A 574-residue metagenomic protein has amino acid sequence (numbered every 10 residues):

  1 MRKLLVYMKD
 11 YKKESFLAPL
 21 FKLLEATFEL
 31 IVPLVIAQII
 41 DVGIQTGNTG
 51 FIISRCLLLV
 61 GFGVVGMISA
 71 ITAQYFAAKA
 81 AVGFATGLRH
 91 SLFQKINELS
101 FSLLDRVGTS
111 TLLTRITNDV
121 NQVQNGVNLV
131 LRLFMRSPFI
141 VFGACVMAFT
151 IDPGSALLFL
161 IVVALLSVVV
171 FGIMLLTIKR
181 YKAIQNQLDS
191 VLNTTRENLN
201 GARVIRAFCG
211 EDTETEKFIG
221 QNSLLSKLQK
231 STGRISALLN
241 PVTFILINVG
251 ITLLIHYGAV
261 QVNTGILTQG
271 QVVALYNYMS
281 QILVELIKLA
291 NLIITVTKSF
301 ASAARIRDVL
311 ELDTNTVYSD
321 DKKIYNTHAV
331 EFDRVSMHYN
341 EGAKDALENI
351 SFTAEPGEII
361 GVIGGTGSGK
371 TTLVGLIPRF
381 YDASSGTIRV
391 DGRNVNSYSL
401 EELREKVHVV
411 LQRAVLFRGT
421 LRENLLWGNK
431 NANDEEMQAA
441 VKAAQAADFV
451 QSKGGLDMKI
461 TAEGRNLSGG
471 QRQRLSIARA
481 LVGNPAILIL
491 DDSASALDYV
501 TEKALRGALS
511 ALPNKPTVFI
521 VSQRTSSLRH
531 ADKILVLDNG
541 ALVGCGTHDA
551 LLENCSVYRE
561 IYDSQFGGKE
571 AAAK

Functional and structural regions predicted by a protein language model:
M1-E29, I36, I44-L58, A73-A77 (+12 more regions): Membrane-integrated ABC transporters
K9-K13, F101-S102, N118-L131, M135 (+7 more regions): An intracellular "coupling" helix at the cytosolic face of ABC transporter transmembrane type-1 domains
D10, E14-T27, L59-F62, I68 (+3 more regions): Transmembrane helices of ABC transporter permease
L20-F21, E25-A37, D41, I53 (+11 more regions): Juxtamembrane helix-loop junctions of ABC transporter transmembrane domains
T46-G47, V82, H90-T114, N118-V120 (+4 more regions): Short intracellular "coupling" helices and adjacent cytoplasmic loop segments at the cytosolic face of multi-pass
L59-A70, V163-S167, S236-G250, H256 (+2 more regions): Hydrophobic alpha-helical segments in the permease module
R196-N200, R206, G210, R234 (+2 more regions): Cytosolic ends of transmembrane helices, especially the final helix of ABC transmembrane type-1 domains
I324-K574: ABC-type nucleotide-binding domain
